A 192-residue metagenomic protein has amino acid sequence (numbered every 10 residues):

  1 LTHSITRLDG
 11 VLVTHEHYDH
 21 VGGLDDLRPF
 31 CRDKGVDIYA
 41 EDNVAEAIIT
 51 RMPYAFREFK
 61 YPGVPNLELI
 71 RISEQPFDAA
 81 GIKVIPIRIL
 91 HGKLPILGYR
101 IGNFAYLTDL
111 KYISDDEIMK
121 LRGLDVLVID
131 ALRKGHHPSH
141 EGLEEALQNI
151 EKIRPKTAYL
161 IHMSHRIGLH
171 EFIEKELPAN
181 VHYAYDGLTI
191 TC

Functional and structural regions predicted by a protein language model:
L1-L107, D116, I173-C192: Binuclear metal-dependent hydrolase catalytic cores
P86-I87, L107-D109, I129, L160-I161: Thr-Gly-centered strand-to-loop micro-motif
S114-V128, R133-C192: Binuclear metal-ion centers of metallo-dependent hydrolases, dominated by the metallo-beta-lactamase
